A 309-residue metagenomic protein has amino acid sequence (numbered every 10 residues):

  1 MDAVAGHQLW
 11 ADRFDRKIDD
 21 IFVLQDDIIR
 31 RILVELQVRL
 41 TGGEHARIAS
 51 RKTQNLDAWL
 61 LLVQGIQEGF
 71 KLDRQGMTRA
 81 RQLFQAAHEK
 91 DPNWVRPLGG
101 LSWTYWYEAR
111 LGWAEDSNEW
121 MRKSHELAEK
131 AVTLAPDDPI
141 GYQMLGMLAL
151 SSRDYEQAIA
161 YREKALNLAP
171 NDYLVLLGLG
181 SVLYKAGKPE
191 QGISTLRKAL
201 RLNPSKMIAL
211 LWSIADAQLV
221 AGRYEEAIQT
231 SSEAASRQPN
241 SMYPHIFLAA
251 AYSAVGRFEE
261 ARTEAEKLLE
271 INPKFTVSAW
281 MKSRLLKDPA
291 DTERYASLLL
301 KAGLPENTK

Functional and structural regions predicted by a protein language model:
M1-V255, E260-E264, N307: Acidic, proline/glycine-rich low-complexity intrinsically disordered segments
I28, L148, L268, L299-A302: Alpha-helix boundary/capping residues
V255-R257, I271, L298: Alpha-helical structural signal in soluble globular domains
T263-K274: Short glycine/proline-rich, acidic loop/turn segments that cap or connect secondary-structure elements
K274-K309: Terminal, low-structured helical/coil segments at or just beyond the last alpha-helical repeat
